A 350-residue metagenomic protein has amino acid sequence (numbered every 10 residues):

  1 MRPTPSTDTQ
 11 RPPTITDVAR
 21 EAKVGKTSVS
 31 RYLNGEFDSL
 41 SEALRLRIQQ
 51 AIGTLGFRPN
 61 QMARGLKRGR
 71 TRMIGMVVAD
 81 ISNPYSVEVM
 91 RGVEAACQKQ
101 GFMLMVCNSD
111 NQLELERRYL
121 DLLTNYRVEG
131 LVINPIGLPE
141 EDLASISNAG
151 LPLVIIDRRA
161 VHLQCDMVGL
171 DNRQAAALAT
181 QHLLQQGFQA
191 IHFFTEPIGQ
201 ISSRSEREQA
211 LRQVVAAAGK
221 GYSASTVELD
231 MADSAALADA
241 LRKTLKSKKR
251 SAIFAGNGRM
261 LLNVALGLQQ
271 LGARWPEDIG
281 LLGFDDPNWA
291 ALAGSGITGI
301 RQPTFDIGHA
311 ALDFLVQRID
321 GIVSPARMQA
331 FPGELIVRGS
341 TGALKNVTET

Functional and structural regions predicted by a protein language model:
M1-T71: N-terminal helix-turn-helix DNA-binding module of bacterial transcription factors
P5, E42, L46, L55-G130 (+2 more regions): Amphipathic helical "hinge" segments at domain boundaries
E21, K26-S30, L66-I81, H182 (+1 more regions): Short beta-strand segments enriched in small/hydrophobic residues
V78-E88, C107-L115, V168-L178, F194-A240 (+4 more regions): Hinge/beta->alpha junction and helix N-cap segments in small-molecule ligand-binding domains
N111, N134-Q181, I198, R259 (+1 more regions): Flexible loop/hinge segments that line or gate small-molecule binding clefts
V168, R242-T350: Flexible loop/turn connectors
Q189-A190, Y222-A224, R274-G280: Short acidic capping loops at alpha-helix termini that bridge into adjacent secondary structure
